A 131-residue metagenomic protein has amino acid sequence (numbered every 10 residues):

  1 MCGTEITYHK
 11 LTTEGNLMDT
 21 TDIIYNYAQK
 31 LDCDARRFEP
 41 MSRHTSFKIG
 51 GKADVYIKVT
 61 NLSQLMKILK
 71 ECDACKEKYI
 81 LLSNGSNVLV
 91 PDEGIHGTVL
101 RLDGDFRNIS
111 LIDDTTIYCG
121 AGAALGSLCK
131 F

Functional and structural regions predicted by a protein language model:
M1, T7, I24-N26: Intrinsically disordered, low-complexity N-terminal regions enriched in serine/proline/glycine with scattered basic
M1-C2, C72: Functionally engaged cysteine thiol sites
G3-L17: Short, Lys/Arg-enriched N-terminal segments with co-localized hydrophobic residues within the first ~10-30 amino acids
T20-F131: Anion-binding (especially nucleotide phosphate/pyrophosphate-binding) glycine-rich loop and adjoining beta-alpha core
